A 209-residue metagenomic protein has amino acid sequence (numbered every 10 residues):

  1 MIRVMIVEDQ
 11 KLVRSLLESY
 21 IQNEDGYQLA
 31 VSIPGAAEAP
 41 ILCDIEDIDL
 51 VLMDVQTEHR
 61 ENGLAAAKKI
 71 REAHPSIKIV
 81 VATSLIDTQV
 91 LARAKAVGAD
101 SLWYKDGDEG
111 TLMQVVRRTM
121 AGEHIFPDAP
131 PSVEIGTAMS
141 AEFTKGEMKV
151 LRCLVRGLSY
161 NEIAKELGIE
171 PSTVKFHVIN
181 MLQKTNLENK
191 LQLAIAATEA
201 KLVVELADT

Functional and structural regions predicted by a protein language model:
E8-Q10: Conserved acidic carboxylate
S32-L50: Acidic, metal-coordinating helix/loop segments flanking the phosphotransfer/catalytic sites of two-component signaling
L52-A67: Conserved phosphotransfer microenvironments
L64-S76: Short amphipathic alpha-helix used as the core "switch/output" element in two-component signaling
V90-K95, A99-K145, K149, L202: Short, flexible helix-to-coil linker/hinge segments that flank and couple to helix-turn-helix
V133-T173: Helix-turn-helix DNA-binding segment
S159-Q192, E199: Recognition helix of helix-turn-helix DNA-binding domains
